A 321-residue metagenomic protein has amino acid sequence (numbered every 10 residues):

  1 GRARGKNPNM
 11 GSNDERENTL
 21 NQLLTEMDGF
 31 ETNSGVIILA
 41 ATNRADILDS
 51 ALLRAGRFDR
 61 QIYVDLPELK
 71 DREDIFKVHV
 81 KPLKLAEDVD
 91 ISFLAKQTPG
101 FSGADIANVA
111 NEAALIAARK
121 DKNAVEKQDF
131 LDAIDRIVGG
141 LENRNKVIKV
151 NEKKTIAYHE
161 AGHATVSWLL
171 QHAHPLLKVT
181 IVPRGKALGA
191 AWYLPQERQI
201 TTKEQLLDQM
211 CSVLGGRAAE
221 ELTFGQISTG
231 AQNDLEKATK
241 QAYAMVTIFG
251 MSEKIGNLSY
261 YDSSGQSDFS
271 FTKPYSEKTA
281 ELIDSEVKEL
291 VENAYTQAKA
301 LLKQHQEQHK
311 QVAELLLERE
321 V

Functional and structural regions predicted by a protein language model:
G1-N18, Q61-L69, L83, G100 (+2 more regions): Flexible beta-alpha connector loops of hexameric P-loop NTPases
G1-R60: Conserved catalytic/switch belt of AAA+ P-loop NTPases
D14-N21, D46, S92, E204 (+2 more regions): Alpha-helical membrane and juxtamembrane elements of multi-pass inner-membrane transport and channel proteins
Q22-T25, D74, V78, K96 (+6 more regions): Generic recognition of well-ordered alpha-helical segments within structured catalytic/regulatory domains
L23, T42, F58, R72 (+8 more regions): Residue-level signature of catalytic and energy-coupling elements of molecular machines, predominantly ATP/GTP-dependent
E31-I37, S50-A51, V64-L131, R136 (+4 more regions): Conserved C-terminal "switch" segment of AAA+ ATPases
N151, T155-Y158, A164-V321: Soluble catalytic regions of large protease machineries
